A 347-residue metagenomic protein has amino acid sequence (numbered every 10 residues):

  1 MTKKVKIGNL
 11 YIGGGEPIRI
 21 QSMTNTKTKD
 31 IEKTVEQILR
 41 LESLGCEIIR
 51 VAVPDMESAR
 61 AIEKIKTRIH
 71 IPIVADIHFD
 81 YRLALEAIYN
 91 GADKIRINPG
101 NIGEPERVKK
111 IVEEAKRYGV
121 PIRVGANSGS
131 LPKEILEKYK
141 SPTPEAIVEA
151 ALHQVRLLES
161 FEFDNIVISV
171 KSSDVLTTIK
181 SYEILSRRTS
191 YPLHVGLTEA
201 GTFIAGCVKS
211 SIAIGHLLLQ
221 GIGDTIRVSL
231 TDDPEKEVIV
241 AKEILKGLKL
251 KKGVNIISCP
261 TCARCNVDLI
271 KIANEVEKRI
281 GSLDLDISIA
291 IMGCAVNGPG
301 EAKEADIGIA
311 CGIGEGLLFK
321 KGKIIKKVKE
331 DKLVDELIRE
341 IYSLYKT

Functional and structural regions predicted by a protein language model:
M1-M23, K116, K278: N-terminal amphipathic alpha-helix/helix-capping segment at the start of soluble metabolic enzymes
G15-K33, A52, I71-F79, I135-V148 (+1 more regions): Active-site mouth loops of central-metabolism enzymes
I18-T24, I49-V51, I73-I77, I95-I97 (+6 more regions): Hydrophobic faces of well-ordered beta-strands that scaffold small-molecule active sites in alpha/beta enzyme cores
N25, I31, E42-R68, R96-E104 (+1 more regions): Glycine-rich, proline-tolerant flexible connector loops at the mouths of alpha/beta enzymes
M56-I77, K110-I122, Y182-L193, V276-I280: Alpha-helix-loop-beta-strand connector modules within alpha/beta enzyme cores
R82-R123: Hydrophobic or amphipathic alpha-helical targeting/insertion segments
G91-P105, L197, Q220-P234, C311-I324: Glycine-rich phosphate-binding active-site loops on the catalytic face of alpha/beta enzymes
N127, I135-G281: Catalytic alpha/beta core domains of metabolic enzymes, predominantly
